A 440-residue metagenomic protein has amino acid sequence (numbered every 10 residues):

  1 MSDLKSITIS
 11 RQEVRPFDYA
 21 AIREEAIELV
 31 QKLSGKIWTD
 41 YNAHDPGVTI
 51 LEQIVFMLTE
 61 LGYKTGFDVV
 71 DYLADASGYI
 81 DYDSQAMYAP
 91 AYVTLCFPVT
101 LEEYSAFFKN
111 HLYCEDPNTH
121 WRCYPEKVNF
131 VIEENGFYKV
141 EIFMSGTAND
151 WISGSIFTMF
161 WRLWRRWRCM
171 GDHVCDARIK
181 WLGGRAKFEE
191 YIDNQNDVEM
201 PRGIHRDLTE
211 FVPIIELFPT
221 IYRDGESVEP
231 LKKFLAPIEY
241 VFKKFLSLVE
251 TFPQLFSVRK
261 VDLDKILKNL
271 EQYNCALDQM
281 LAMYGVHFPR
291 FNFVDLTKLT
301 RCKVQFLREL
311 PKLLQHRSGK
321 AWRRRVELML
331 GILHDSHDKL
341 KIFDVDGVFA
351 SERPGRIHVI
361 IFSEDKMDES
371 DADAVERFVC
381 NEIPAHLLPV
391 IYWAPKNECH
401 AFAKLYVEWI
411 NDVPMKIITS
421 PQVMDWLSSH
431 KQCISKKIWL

Functional and structural regions predicted by a protein language model:
M1-P354, H358-A374, F378-L440: N-terminal polar alpha-helical/low-complexity "assembly arms" that mediate subunit docking, oligomerization
